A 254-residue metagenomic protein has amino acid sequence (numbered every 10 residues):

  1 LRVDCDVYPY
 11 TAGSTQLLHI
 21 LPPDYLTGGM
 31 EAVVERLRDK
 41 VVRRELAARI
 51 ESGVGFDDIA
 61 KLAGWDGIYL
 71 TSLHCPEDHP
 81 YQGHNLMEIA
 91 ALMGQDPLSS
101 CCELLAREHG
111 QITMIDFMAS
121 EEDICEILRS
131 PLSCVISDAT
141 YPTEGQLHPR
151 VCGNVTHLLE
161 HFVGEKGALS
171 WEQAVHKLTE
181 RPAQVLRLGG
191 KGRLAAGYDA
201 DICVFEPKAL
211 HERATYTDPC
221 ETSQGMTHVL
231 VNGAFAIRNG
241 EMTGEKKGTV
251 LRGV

Functional and structural regions predicted by a protein language model:
L1-C5, P131, G192, A200 (+1 more regions): Structural beta-strand/beta-sheet cores of well-ordered domains, especially the beta-sheet scaffolds that support
L1-G167: Active-site neighborhoods of metal-dependent hydrolases
D6, G94, D138, A174 (+4 more regions): Divalent metal-coordination and catalytic microenvironments
D39, E126-L132, S137-D138, C203-L251: C-terminal cap of metal-dependent C-N hydrolases
A91, A106-H109, L132, E160-G167 (+5 more regions): Hydrophobic alpha-helix feature that most strongly marks membrane-spanning transmembrane helices and their immediate
I112-M118, I124, S170-V175, A183-C220: Acidic, glycine-enriched loop/beta-strand segments at the rims of small-molecule binding/catalytic pockets
H148, T156-A168, V175-L178, P207-T217 (+1 more regions): Feature captures the catalytic cores and cofactor-binding loops of soluble hydro-lyases/lyases that act on carboxylate
